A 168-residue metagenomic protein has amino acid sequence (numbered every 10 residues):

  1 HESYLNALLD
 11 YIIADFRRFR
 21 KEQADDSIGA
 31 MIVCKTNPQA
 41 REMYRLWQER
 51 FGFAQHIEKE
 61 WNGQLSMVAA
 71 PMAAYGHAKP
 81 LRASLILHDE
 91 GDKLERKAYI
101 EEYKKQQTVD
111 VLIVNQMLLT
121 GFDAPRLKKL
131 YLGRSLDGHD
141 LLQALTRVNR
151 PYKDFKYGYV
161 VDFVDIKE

Functional and structural regions predicted by a protein language model:
H1-V114: Conserved C-terminal RecA-like helicase domain
Y75-E168: Conserved RecA-like P-loop NTPase helicase motor core
